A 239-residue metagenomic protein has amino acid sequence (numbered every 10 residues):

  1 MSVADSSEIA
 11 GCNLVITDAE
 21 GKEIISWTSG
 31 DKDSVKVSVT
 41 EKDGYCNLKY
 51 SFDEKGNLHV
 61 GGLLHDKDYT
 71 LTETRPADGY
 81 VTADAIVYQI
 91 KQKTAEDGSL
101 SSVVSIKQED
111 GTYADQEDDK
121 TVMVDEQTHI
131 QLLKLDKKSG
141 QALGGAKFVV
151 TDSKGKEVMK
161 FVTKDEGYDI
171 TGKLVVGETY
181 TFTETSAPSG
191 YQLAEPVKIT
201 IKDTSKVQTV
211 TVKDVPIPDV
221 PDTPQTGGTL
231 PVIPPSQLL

Functional and structural regions predicted by a protein language model:
M1-L239: Solvent-exposed loop/turn and edge beta-strand elements of beta-rich ligand-binding domains
